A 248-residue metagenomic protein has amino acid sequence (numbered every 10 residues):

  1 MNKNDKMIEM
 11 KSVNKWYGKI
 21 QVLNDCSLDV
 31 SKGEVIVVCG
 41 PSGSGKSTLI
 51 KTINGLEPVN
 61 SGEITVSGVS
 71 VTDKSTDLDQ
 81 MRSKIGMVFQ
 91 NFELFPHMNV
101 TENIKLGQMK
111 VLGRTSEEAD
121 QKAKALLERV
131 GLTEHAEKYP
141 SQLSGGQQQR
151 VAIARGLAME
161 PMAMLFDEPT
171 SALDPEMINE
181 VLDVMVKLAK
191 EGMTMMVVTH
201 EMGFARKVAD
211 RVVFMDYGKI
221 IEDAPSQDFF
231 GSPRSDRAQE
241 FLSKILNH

Functional and structural regions predicted by a protein language model:
D5-S226: ABC family nucleotide-binding domain
Y217, Q227-H248: C-terminal boundary and immediately downstream tail of ABC-type ATPase nucleotide-binding domains
